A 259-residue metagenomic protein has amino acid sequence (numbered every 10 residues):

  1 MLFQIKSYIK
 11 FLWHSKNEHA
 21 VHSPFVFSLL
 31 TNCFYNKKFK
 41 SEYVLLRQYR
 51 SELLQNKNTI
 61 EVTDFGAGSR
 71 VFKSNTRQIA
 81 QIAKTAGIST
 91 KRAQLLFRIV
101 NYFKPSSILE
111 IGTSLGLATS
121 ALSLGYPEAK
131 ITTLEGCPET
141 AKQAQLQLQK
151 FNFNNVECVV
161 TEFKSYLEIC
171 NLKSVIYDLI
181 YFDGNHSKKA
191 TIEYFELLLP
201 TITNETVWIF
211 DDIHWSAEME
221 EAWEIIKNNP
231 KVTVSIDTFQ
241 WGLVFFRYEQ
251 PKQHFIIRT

Functional and structural regions predicted by a protein language model:
M1-L179, N185-V207, I213-T259: A short alpha-helical cap/connector motif
